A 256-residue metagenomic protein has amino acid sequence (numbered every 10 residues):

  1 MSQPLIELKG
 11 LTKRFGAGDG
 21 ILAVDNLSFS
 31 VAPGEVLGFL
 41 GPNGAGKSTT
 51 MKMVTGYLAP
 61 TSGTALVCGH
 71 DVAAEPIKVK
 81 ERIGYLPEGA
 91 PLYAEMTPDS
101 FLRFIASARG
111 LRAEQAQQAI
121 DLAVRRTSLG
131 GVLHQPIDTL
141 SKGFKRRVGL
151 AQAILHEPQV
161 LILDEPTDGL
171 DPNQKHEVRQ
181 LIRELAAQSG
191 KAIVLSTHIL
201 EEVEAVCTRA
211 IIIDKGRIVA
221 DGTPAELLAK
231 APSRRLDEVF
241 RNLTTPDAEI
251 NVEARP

Functional and structural regions predicted by a protein language model:
M1-L5, K13-N26, P76: A short, flexible loop at the N-terminus of ABC-type nucleotide-binding domains that lies
R103, S107, E114-V132: Conserved ABC ATPase "signature" region
E157: Conserved catalytic motifs of ABC-family nucleotide-binding domains
L161-E165: Catalytic Walker B motif of ABC-type/P-loop ATPase nucleotide-binding domains
H176-S189: Helical segment within the ABC ATPase nucleotide-binding domain
D221-G222: ABC ATPase "signature
